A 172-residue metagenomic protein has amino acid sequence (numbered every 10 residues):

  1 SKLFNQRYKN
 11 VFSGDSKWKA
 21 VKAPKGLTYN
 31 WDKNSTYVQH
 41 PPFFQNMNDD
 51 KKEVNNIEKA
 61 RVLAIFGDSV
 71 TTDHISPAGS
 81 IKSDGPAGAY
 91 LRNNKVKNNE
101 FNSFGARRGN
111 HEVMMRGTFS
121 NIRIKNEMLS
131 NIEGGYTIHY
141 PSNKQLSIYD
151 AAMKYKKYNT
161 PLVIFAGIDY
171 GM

Functional and structural regions predicted by a protein language model:
S1-M172: Fe-S-dependent hydro-lyases/dehydratases of central metabolism
